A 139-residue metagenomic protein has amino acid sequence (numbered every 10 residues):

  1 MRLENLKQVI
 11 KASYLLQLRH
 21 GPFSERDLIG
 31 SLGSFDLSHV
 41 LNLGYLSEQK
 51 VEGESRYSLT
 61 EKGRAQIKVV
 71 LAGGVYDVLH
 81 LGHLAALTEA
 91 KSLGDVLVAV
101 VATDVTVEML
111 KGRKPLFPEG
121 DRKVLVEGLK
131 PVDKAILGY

Functional and structural regions predicted by a protein language model:
M1-Y139: Nucleotidyltransferase catalytic core that binds NTPs
